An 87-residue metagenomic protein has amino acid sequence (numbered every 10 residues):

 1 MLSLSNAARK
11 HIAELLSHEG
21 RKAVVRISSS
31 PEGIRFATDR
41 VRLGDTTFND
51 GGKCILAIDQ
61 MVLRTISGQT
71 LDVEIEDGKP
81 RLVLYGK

Functional and structural regions predicted by a protein language model:
S3-V41: Charged, well-structured alpha/beta interaction segments
I34-K87: Detector for the mature cores of small, proteolytically processed and post-translationally modified peptide effectors
